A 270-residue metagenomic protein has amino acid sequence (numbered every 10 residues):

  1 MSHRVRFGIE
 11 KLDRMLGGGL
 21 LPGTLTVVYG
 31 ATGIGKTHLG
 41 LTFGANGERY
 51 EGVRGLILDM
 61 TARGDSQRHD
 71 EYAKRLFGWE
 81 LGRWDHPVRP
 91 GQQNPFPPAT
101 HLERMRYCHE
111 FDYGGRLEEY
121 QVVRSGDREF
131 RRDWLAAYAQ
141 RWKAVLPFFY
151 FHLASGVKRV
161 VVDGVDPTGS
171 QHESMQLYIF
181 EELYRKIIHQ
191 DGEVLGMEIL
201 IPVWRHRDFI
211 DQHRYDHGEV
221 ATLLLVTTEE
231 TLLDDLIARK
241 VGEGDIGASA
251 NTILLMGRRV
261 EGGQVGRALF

Functional and structural regions predicted by a protein language model:
R6-G19: Pre-Walker A adenine-sensing motif
G18-G91: Walker A/P-loop NTP-binding active-site region of P-loop NTPases, recognizing the glycine-rich GxxxxGKT/S
G18-L21, N46-E51, A99-T100, F151-S155 (+4 more regions): Conserved catalytic network of the ASCE P-loop NTPase/AAA+ motor domain
R54, S155-V160, V194-L195, E219-V226: Loop/turn-to-beta-strand initiation segments
T61-T168: Conserved inter-motif catalytic segment of the P-loop NTP-binding fold
L135-P147, Q176-G192, L200-Q212, R239: Well-ordered, non-membrane alpha-helical segments in soluble/globular domains
T168-L177: Conserved ATPase-coupling elements of RecA-like P-loop NTPase cores
I201-F270: Phosphate-binding/switch region of NTP-binding enzymes
